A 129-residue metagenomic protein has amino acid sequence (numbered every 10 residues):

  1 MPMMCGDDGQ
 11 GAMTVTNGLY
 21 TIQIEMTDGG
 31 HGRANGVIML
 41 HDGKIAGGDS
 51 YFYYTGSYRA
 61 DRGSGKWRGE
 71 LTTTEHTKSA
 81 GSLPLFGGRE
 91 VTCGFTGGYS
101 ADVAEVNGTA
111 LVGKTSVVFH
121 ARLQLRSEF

Functional and structural regions predicted by a protein language model:
P2-D8, N35, R59-G63, V103-F129: Edge beta-strand at a domain terminus
P2-G30, V106: Tryptophan-anchored aromatic micro-motifs
T14-T16, V37-A46, D61-S64, G97-A104 (+1 more regions): Short, solvent-exposed coil/turn segments at beta-strand boundaries
Y20, G65-L71, A104-V106: A short hydrophobic beta-strand element
T21-M26, E70-T77: Generic short beta-strand segments
G30-K66, E70-T74: N-terminal glycine/threonine-rich, aromatic-flanked beta-hairpin/loop signature
S50, G63, L85-V91, G113-T115: A generic structural micro-feature
T72-T96: An anionic, turn-rich surface loop/hairpin at beta-sheet edges that serves as a generic interaction/coordination patch
